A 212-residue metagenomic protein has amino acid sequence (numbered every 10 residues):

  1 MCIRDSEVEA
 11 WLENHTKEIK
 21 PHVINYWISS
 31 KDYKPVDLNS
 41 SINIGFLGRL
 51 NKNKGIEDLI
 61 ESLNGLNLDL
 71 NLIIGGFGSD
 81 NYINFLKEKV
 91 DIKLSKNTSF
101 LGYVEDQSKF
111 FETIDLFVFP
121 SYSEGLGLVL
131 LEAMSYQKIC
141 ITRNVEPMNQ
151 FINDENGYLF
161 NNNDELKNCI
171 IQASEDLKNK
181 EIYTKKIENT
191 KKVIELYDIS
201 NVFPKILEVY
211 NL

Functional and structural regions predicted by a protein language model:
R4-I19, I28: A short, active-site helix/loop in glycosyltransferases that binds the activated sugar's phosphate group
H22-I42, K109: Acidic anion/phosphate-binding donor-loop and adjacent secondary structure in glycosyltransferase catalytic cores
I42, F46-G65, Y82-F85: A conserved mid-protein helix/loop that constitutes part of the nucleotide-sugar donor-binding site
L47, N71-F85, F100: Glycosyltransferase donor-sugar binding loop
Y103, Y122: Aromatic "clamp/platform" in nucleotide-sugar-dependent glycosyltransferases that forms part of the donor/acceptor
I139-T142: Short hydrophobic beta-strand element within catalytic cores of glycosyltransferases and related nucleotide-activated
N153-E165, A173-K178: Conserved acidic donor-binding segment of nucleotide-sugar-dependent glycosyltransferases
E181-Y210: A charged, aromatic-enriched C-terminal amphipathic alpha-helix characteristic of glycosyltransferases across folds
